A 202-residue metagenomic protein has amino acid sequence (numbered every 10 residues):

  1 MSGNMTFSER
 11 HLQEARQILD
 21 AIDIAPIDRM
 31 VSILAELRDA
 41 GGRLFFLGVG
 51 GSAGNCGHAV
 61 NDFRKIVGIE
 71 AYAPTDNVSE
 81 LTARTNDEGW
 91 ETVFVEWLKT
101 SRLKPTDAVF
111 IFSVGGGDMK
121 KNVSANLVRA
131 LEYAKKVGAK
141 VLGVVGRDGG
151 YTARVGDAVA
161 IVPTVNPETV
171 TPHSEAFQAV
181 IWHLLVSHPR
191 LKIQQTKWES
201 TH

Functional and structural regions predicted by a protein language model:
M1-I22: Generic N-terminal amphipathic, Lys/Arg-enriched alpha-helix
I22-A40: A short, well-structured juxtamembrane/interface segment
A35-A108: Glycine-rich, small/polar surface segments that engage phosphate groups of diverse ligands
V49-G54, G116-D118, G149: Gly/Ser/Thr-rich loops at beta-strand to alpha-helix junctions that form or flank small-molecule/cofactor-binding
A108, K140, D157-A158: Well-ordered beta-strand positions
G117-L127: Glycine/threonine-rich flexible loop motifs
K136, V145-W198, H202: Short alpha-helices
